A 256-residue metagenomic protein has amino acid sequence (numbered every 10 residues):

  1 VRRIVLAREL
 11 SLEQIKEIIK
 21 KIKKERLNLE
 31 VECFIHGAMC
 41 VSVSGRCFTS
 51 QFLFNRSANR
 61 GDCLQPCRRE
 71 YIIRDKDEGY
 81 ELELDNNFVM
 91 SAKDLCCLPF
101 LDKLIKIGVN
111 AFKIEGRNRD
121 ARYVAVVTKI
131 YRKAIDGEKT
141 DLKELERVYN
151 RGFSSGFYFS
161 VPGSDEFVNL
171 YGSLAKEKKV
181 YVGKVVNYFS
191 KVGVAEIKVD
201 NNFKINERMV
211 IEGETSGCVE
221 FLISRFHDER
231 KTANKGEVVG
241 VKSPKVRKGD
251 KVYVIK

Functional and structural regions predicted by a protein language model:
V1-K256: Surface-exposed amphipathic alpha-helical tracts and adjacent flexible/coil segments at the periphery of soluble enzymes
